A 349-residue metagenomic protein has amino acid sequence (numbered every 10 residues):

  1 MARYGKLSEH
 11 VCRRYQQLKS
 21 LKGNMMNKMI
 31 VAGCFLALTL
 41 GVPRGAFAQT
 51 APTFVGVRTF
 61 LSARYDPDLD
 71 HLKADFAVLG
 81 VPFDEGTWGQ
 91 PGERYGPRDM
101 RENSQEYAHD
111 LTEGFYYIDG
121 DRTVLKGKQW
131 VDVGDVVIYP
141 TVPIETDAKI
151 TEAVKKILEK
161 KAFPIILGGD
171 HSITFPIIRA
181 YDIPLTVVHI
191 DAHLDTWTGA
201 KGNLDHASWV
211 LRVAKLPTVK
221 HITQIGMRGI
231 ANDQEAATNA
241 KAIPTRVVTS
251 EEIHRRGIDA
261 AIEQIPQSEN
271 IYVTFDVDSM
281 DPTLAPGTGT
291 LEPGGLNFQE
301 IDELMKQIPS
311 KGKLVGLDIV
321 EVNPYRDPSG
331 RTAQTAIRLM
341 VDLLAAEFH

Functional and structural regions predicted by a protein language model:
L7, L18-L21, L40: Leucine-biased recognition of intrinsically disordered, low-complexity hydrophobic segments
C12-M25: Short, Lys/Arg-enriched N-terminal segments with co-localized hydrophobic residues within the first ~10-30 amino acids
A32-G41: Bacterial N-terminal signal peptides
V42-F47: Sec/Tat signal peptide C-region and signal peptidase I cleavage site
Q49-H349: Conserved alpha-helical scaffold segments that buttress catalytic/binding sites
